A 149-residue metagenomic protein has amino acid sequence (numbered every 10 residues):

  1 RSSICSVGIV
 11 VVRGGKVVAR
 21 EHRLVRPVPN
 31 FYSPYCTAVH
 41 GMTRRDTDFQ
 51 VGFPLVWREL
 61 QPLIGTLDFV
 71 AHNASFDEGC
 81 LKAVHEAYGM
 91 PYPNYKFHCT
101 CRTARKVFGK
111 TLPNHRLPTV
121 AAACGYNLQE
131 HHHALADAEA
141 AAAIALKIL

Functional and structural regions predicted by a protein language model:
R1-Y95, K110, N114-H132: Conserved non-catalytic scaffold segment of RNase H-like nuclease domains
V56, A104, A140-A141: Short Asp/Glu-rich motifs
G79-C80, A140-A143: Amphipathic alpha-helical interaction segments
P91-R105: Conserved beta-strand -> loop -> alpha-helix junction used to position metal-binding or nucleic-acid-contacting
A123, A142-L149: Acidic two-metal-ion nuclease catalytic site recognized across multiple nuclease folds, prominently DnaQ/RNase D-T
D137: Conserved catalytic/binding loops enriched for acidic/polar residues
